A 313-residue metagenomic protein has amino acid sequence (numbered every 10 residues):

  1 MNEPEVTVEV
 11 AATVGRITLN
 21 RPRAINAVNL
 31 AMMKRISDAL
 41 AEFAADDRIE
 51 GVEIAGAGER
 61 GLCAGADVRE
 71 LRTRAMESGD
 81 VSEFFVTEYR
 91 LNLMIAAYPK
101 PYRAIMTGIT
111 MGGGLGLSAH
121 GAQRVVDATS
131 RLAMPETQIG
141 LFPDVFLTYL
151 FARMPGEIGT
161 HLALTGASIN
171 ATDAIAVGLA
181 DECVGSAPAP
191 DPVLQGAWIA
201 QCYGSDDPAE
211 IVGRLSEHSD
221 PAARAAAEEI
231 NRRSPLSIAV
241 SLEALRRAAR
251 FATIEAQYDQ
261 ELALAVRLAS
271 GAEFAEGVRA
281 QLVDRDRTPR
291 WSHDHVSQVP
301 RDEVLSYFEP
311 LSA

Functional and structural regions predicted by a protein language model:
M1-A55, G79, L93: Conserved CoA-thioester-binding segment of acyl-CoA-metabolizing enzymes
I17, R21, R35-I36, I54 (+6 more regions): Terminal peptide-recognition signature
G56-R90, Q138-G140: Glycine- (often His-adjacent) and acidic-residue-rich active-site loop that binds/positions the CoA thioester
I95-I139, P143, L162, G166 (+1 more regions): Glycine-rich beta-to-alpha active-site loop
T129, V145-P188: Contiguous mid-protein beta-loop-alpha structural module that forms a pocket-lining wall or clamp of enzyme active
G178-S237: Amphipathic alpha-helical blocks and their helix-capping loop/short-beta junctions
H218, I230, P235-L236, V240-A313: Long, low-complexity C-terminal extensions of enzymes
